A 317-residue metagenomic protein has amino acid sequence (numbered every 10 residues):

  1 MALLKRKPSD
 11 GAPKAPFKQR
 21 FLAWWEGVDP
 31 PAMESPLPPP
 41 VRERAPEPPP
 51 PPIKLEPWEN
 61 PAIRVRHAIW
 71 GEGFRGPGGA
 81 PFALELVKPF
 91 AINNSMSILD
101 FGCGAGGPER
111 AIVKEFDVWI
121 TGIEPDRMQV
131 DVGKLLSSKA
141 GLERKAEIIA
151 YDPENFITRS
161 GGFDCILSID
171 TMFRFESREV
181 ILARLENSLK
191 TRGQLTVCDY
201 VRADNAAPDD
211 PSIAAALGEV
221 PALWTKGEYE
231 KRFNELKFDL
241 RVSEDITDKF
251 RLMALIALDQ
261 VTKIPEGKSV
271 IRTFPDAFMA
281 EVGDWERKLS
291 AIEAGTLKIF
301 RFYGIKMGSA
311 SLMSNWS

Functional and structural regions predicted by a protein language model:
A2-K54: N-terminal auxiliary segments of SAM/dcSAM-dependent transferases
K7-F17, E244-S317: Conserved Class I S-adenosyl-L-methionine
G76-N94: Conserved alpha-helix/loop element of class I SAM-dependent methyltransferases that forms part of the SAM/SAH-binding
S95-G104: Conserved class I S-adenosyl-L-methionine
P108-N155: Class I SAM-dependent methyltransferase SAM/SAH-binding core
I157-I166: A short acidic, Gly/Pro-enriched loop at the edge of an enzyme's catalytic core that lines a small-molecule cofactor
E179-Q194: A short glycine-rich, Lys/Arg-flanked "PGG" loop and its adjoining helix->strand segment in the class I
V197-V220: Short, glycine-/aromatic-enriched active-site segment of Class I SAM-dependent methyltransferases
